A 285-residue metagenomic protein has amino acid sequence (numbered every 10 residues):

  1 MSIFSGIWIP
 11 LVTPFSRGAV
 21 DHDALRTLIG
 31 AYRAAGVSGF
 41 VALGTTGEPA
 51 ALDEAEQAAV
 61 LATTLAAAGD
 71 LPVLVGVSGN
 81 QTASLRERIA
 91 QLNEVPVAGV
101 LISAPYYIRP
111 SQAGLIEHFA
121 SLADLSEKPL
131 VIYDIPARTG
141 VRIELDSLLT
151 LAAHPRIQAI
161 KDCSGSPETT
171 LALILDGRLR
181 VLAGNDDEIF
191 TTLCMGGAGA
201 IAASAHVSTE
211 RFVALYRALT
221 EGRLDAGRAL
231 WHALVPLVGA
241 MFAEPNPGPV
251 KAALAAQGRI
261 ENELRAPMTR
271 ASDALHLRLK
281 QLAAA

Functional and structural regions predicted by a protein language model:
S2-P14, A31, A35-V37, C194-G197 (+1 more regions): C-terminal alpha-helical cap/extension of soluble enzyme domains
S2-R142, T150: Active-site beta->alpha loop and helix N-cap motifs at the rims of alpha/beta catalytic domains
S5, S38, L43-T46, V75-S78 (+5 more regions): Short glycine-rich loop/turn motifs that provide flexible caps or phosphate-binding loops at active sites
I9, A42-A50, G79-T82, D162 (+4 more regions): Short, flexible micro-motifs
D21-A24, N93, S166, R223 (+1 more regions): Poly-acidic low-complexity segments
H22, E54, L145, E221-L224 (+1 more regions): Alpha-helix N-capping/helix-start residues
L25, Q57, L61, L85 (+8 more regions): A general structural signal for well-ordered alpha-helical segments in protein cores
D124-L125, P136-F242: Catalytic alpha/beta core domains of metabolic enzymes, predominantly
